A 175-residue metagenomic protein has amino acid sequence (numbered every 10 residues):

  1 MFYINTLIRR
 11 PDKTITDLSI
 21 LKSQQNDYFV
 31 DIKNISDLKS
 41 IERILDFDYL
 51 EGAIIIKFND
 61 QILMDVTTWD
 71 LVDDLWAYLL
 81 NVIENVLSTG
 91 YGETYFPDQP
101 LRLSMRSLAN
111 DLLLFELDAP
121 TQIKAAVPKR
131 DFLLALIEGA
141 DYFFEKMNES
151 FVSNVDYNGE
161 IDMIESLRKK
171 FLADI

Functional and structural regions predicted by a protein language model:
M1-I56: N-terminal "first-domain core" detector
R9-Y28, V72-V86, V152-G159: Charged, low-complexity, helix/coiled-coil-prone segments
D37-D48, V82-E84, R102-S107: Short linear motifs in intrinsically disordered
R43, G90-F96, P100-L101, N148-D162: A short, charged
Y49-Y95: Aromatic- and glycine-enriched beta-alpha-beta binding-site module
Y78, N85, T89-F132: An exposed acidic His-Trp-rich patch
Q122-I175: Mixed-charge, glycine-accented linear interaction segment located at domain edges/termini
